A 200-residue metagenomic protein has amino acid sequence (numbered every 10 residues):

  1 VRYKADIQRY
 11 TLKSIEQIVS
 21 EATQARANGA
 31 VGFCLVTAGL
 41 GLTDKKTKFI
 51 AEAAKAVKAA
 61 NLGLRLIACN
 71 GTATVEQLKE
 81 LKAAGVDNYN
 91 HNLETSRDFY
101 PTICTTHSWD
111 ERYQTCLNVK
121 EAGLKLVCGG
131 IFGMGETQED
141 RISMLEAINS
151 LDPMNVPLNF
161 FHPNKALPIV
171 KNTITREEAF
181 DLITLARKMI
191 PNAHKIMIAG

Functional and structural regions predicted by a protein language model:
R2-E21, A25-V119, K125-F132, M154-N159: Core AdoMet radical
Q8-T11, N172, R176: Hydrophobic alpha-helical scaffolding
L35-T37, D110-P168, E178-A199: Conserved C-terminal portion of the radical SAM core fold that forms the substrate/S-adenosylmethionine-binding
K46, K79, T102, Q138-D140 (+1 more regions): Short, well-ordered secondary-structure micro-motifs
